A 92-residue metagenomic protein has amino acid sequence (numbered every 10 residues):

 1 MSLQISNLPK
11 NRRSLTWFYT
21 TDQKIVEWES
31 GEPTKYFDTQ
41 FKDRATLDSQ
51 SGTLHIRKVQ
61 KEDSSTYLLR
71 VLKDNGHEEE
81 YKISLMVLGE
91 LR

Functional and structural regions predicted by a protein language model:
M1-L3, G52: Structural beta-strand segments of beta-rich domains
L3-Q40: N-terminal V-set
L8, L91-R92: Primarily secretory-pathway and cell-envelope proteins
Q40-E90: Ligand-binding face of N-terminal immunoglobulin V-set domains in extracellular IgSF glycoproteins
